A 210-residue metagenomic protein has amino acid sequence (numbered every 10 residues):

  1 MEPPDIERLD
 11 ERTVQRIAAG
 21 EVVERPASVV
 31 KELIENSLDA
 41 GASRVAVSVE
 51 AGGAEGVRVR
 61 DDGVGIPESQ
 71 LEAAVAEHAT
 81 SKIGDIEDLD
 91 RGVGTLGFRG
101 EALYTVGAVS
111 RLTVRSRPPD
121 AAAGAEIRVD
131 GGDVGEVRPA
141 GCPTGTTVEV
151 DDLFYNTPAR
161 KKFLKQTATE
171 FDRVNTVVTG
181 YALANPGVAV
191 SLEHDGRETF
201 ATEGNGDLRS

Functional and structural regions predicted by a protein language model:
M1-T179, L183-N185, S191-L192, E198-F200: GHKL (Bergerat-fold) ATPase N-terminal catalytic module, capturing the glycine-rich phosphate-binding loop and acidic
G180-A182, G206-S210: GHKL/Histidine-kinase-like ATPase module
R197, G204-D207: Structural recognition of the beta-strand scaffold that forms the well-ordered cores of secreted hydrolase catalytic
